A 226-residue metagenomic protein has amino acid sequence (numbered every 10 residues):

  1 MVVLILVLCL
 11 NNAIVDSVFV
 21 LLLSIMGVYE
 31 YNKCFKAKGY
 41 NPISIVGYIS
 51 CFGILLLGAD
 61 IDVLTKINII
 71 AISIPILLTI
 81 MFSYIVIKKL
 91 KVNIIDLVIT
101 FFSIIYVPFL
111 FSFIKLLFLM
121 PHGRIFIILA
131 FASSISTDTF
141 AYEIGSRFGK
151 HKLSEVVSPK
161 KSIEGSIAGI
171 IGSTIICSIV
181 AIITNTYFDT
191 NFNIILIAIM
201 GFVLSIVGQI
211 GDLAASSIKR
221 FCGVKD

Functional and structural regions predicted by a protein language model:
M1-F202: Membrane-embedded alpha-helical bundles of polytopic integral membrane proteins
S205-I210: Hydrophobic transmembrane alpha-helical segments of multi-pass transport and channel proteins
A214-D226: Interfacial helix-loop-helix junctions of multi-pass membrane proteins
